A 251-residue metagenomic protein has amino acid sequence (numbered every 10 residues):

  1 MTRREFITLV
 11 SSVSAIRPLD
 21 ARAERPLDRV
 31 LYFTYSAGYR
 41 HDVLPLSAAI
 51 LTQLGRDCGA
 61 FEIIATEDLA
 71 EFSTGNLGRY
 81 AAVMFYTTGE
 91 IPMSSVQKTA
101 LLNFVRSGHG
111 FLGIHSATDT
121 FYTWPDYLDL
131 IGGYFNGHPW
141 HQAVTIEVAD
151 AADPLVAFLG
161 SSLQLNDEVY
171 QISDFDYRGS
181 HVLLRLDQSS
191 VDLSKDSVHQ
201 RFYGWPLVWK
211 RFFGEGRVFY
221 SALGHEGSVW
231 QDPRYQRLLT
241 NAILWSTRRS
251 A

Functional and structural regions predicted by a protein language model:
E5-A23: N-terminal export signals
R25, G133, H138-G214: Catalytic beta-strand/loop cores that center a nucleophilic Ser/Cys/Thr and support acyl-enzyme chemistry
R25-L27, T34, P45, A49-D57 (+4 more regions): Extracellular ligand-binding/catalytic regions of CAZymes and related secreted enzymes and adhesion modules
Y32, Y39-T120: Helical hinge/lid and interdomain linker segments adjacent to catalytic or ligand-binding clefts that mediate domain
A37-G38, E90, T118-T120, D187-S190 (+2 more regions): Short, solvent-exposed loop/turn segments at secondary-structure junctions
I91-S161: A glycine-rich, often tryptophan-bearing local segment used as a flexible ligand/cofactor-contacting loop or short
